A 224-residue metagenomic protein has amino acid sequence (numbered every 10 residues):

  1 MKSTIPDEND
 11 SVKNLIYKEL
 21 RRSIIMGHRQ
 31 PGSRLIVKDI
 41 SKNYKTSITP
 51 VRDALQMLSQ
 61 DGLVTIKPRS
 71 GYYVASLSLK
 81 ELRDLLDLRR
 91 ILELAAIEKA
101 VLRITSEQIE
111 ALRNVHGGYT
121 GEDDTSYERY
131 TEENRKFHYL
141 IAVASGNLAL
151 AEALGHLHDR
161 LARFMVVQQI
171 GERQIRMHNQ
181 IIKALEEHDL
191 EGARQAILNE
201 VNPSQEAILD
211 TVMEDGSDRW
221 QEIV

Functional and structural regions predicted by a protein language model:
M1-E98, L102, M213-V224: Short linear motifs at protein or domain termini
S11, G171-E172: Short helix-capping and inter-helix turn/linker motifs at the boundaries of alpha-helical repeat units
S59-D61, D84-L85, S126-E128, V166-G171: A short, ordered amphipathic alpha-helix with a cationic face
T65-K67, N134, R173-I175: Short, flexible turn/loop "capping" segments at secondary-structure junctions
R89, L102-V166, R176-A184, G192-P203: Conserved amphipathic alpha-helical segments that form helical-bundle/coiled-coil interaction surfaces
N202-V212: Short arginine-rich
